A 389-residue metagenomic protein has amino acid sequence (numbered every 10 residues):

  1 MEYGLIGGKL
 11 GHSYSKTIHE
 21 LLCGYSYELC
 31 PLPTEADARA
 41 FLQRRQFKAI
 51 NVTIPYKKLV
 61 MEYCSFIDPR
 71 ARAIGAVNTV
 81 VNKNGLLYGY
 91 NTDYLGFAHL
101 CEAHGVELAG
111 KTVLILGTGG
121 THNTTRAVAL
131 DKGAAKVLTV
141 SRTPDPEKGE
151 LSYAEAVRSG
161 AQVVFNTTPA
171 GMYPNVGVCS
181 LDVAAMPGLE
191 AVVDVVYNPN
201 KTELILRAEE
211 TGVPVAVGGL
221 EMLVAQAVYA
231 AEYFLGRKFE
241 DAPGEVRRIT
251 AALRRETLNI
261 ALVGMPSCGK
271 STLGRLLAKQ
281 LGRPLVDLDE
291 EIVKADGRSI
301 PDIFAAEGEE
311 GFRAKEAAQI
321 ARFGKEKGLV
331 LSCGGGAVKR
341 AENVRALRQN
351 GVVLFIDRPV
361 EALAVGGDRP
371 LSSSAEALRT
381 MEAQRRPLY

Functional and structural regions predicted by a protein language model:
E2-H104, P199-K201, I205-R207, T211-V217 (+1 more regions): Phosphate/diphosphate ligand-binding glycine-rich loop within oxidoreductases
G7, G89-Y94, C101-E102, V106 (+4 more regions): Glycine-rich adenosine-cofactor-binding loop
P31, V195-L258: Adenosine-phosphate binding glycine-rich loop
D131-G149, L288-D296: NAD(P)-binding Rossmann-fold cofactor-contacting core
K148-A216, A337-V344: Rossmann-like adenosine-cofactor binding region
K270: Conserved lysine of the Walker
E290-R348, R379: ATP-dependent small-molecule kinase phosphotransfer cores that center on conserved nucleotide phosphate-binding segments
Q349-L388: A glycine- and Lys/Arg-enriched "phosphate-lid" helix/loop adjacent to the NTP-binding pocket of small-molecule kinases
